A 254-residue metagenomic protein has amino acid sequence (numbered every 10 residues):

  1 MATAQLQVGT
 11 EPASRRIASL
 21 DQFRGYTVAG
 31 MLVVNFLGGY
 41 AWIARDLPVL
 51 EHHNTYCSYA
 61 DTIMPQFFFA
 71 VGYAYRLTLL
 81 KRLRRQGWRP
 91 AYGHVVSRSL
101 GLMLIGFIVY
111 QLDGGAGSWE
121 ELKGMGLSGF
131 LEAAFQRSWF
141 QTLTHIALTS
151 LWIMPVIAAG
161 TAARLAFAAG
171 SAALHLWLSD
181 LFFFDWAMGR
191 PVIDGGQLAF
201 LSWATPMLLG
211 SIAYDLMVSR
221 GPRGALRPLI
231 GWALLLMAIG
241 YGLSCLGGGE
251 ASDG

Functional and structural regions predicted by a protein language model:
M1-G254: Alpha-helical transmembrane segments and their immediate juxtamembrane cytosolic regions
